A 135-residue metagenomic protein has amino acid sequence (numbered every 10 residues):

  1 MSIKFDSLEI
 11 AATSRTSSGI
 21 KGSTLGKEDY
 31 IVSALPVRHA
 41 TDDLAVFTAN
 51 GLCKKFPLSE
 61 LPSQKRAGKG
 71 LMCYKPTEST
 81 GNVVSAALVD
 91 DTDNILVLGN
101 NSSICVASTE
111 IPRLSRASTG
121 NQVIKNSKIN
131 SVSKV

Functional and structural regions predicted by a protein language model:
M1-V135: Short, structured "edge-of-domain" segments at secondary-structure transitions
